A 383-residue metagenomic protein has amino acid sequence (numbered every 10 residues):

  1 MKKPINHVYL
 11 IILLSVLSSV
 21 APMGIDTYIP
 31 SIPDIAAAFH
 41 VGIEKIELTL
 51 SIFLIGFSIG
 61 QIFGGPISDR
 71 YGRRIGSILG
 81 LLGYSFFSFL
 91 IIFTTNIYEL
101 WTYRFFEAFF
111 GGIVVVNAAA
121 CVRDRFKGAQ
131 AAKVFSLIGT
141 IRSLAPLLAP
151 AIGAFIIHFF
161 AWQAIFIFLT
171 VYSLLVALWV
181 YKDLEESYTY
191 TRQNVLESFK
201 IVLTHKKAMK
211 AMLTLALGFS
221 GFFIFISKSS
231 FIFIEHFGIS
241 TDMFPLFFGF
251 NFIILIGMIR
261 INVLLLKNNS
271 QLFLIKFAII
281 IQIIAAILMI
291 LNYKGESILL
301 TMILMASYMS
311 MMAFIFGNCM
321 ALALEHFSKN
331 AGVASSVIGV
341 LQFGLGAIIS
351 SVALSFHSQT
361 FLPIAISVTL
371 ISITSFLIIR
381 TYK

Functional and structural regions predicted by a protein language model:
K2-P4, E185-M212: Juxtamembrane intracellular "pre-TM" segments in multi-pass secondary transporters
H40, G72, F93-E99, K127 (+1 more regions): Helix-breaking motifs and short loop linkers at transmembrane-helix boundaries and internal kinks in secondary membrane
I59-Y98: Conserved MFS/SLC helix-loop-helix module at the cytosolic interface between two early adjacent transmembrane helices
Q61-G72, M258-Q271: Helix-to-loop junctions at the C-terminal end of transmembrane segments in multipass secondary transporters
G83-L90, Y98-E107, L299-S307: Paired small-residue
E99, S136-Y181: Helix-loop-helix hairpin linking two adjacent transmembrane segments in secondary transporters
Y103-L144: Cytoplasmic helix-loop-helix junction between adjacent transmembrane helices in 12-TM secondary transporters
L322-T360, S367-V368: A late C-terminal transmembrane helix in Major Facilitator Superfamily
